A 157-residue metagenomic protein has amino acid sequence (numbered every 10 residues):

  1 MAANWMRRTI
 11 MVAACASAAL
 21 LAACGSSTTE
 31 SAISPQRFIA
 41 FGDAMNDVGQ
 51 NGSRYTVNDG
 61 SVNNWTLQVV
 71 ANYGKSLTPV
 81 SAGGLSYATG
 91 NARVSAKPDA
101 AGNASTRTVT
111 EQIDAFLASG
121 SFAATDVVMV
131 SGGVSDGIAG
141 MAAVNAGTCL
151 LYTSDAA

Functional and structural regions predicted by a protein language model:
A2-M11: Bacterial N-terminal signal peptides that target proteins for export
V12-L20: Bacterial N-terminal signal peptides
L20-I39: Bacterial Sec-dependent N-terminal signal peptides
F38-R54, A92: Catalytic nucleophile-elbow at a beta strand-turn-alpha helix junction centered on a G-D-S/GDSL motif, marking
R54-L151: Conserved SGNH/GDSL esterase-like catalytic core that processes O-acyl groups on lipids and polysaccharides
Y152-A157: Conserved small/polar residues in nucleotide/adenosyl-binding loops
